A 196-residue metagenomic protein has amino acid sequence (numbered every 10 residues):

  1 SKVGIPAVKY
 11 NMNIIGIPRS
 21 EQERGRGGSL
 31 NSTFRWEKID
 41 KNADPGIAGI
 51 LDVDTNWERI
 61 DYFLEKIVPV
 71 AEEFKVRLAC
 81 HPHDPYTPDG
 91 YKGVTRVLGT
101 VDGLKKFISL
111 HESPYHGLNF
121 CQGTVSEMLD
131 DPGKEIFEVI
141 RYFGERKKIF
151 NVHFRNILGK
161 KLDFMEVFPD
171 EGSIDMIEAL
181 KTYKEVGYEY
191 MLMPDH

Functional and structural regions predicted by a protein language model:
S1-G117: Active-site acidic/histidine proton-transfer and metal-coordination neighborhood in alpha/beta enzyme cores
A7, N11, P18, L64 (+3 more regions): Broad hydrophobic/π-residue packing in well-ordered secondary structure
V8-Y10, L78-C80, H116-Q122, F150-F154 (+1 more regions): Hydrophobic faces of well-ordered beta-strands that scaffold small-molecule active sites in alpha/beta enzyme cores
N11, T33-D40, E135, G172-D175 (+1 more regions): Poly-acidic low-complexity segments
M12-I15, H83-T87, Q122-E127, F154-G159 (+1 more regions): Active-site beta-loop-alpha junctions enriched in small/polar residues
D89-K105, L110, T124-E189: Gly/Pro-rich active-site loop or hairpin
